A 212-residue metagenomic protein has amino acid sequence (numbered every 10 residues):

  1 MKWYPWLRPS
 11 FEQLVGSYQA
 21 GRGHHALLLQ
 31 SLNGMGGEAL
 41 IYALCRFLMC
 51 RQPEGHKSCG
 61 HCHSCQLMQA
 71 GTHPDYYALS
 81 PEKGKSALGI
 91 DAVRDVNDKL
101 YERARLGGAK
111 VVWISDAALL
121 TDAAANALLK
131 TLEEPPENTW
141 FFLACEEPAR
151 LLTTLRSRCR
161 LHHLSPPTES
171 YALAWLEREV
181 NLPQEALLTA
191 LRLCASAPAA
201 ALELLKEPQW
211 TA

Functional and structural regions predicted by a protein language model:
M1-F47, G55, S64-L67, E137-T139 (+1 more regions): Charged, glycine-rich active-site and insertion segments that engage polyanionic ligands
E12-Y18, A87-V111, A118-L119, A123-T131: Conserved alpha-helical scaffold flanking the Walker A/P-loop in AAA+ ATPase domains
R22-G23, Q69-P74, L106-G108, P135-N138: Short loop/turn elements that form and flank the Walker-type P-loop nucleotide-binding site in RecA-like NTPase cores
Q30, A78-S80, W113-S115, F142 (+1 more regions): Conserved beta-strand segments of the P-loop GTPase G domain that flank and frequently precede/overlap
R46, C50, K130: Short, well-ordered alpha-helices that flank and scaffold nucleotide-derived cofactor binding pockets
G55-L88, A149-L151: AAA+/P-loop NTPase substrate/partner-engagement loops
E82-G84, K110, L164, R178-E179: Localized chelating/binding microdomains that coordinate divalent metal ions or stabilize phosphate-bearing
V111-S115, L128, T139-C145: Structural recognition of the conserved hydrophobic beta-strand(s) that form the central parallel beta-sheet of P-loop
